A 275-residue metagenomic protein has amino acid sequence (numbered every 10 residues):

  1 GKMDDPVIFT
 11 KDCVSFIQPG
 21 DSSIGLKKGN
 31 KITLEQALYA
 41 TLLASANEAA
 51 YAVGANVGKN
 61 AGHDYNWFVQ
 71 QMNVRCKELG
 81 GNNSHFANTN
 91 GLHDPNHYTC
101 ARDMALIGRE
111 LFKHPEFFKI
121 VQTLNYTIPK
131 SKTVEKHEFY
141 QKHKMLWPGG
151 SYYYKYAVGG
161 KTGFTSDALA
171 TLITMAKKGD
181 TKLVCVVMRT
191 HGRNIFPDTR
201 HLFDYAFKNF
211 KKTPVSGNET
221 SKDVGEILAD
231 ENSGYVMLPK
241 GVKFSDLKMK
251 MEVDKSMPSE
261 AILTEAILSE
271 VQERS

Functional and structural regions predicted by a protein language model:
G1-R102, L111-H114: Active-site-adjacent loops and short helices of periplasmic peptidoglycan-processing enzymes
G81-N82, N96-Y98, R102-S275: Domain-terminus/edge residues, biased toward the C-terminal soluble/receptor-binding domains of extracytoplasmic
